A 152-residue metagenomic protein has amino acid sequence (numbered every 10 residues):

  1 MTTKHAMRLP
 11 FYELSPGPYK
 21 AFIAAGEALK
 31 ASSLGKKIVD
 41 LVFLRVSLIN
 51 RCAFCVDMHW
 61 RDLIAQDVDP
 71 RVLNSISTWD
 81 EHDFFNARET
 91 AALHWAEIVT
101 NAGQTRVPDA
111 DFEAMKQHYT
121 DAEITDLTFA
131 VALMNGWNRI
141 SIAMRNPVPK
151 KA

Functional and structural regions predicted by a protein language model:
M1-A152: Hydrophobic alpha-helical segments
